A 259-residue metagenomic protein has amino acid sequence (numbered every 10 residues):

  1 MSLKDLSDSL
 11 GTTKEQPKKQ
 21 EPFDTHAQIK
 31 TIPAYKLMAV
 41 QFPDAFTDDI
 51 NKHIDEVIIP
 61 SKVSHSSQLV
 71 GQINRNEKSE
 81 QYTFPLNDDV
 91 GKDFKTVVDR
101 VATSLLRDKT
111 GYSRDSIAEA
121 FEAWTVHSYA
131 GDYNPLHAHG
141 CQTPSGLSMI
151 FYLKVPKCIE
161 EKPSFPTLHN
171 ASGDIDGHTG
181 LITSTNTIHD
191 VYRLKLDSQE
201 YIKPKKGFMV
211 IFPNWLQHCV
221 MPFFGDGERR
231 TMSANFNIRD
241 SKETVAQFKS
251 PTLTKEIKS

Functional and structural regions predicted by a protein language model:
L3-R114, G131-P135, I175: Non-heme Fe(II)/2-oxoglutarate
Q20-K30, K36, V40, W124 (+3 more regions): Non-catalytic cap/lid and distal C-terminal segments of serine-dependent acyl enzymes
M38, A123, L147-M149, R230-A234: Hydrophobic residues positioned within well-ordered beta-strands of beta-sheet architectures
P43, Y152-K154, N235-R239: Solvent-exposed residues in well-ordered beta-strands and their adjoining turns, especially edge/terminal strands
G111-A123: A short coil-to-beta-strand element that immediately follows conserved catalytic motifs
A120, P144, S148, W215: Short, well-structured alpha-helical interface segments that form or flank functional binding sites
V126-M209, G227-E228, V245: Catalytic core of non-heme Fe(II) oxygenases with the double-stranded beta-helix
T187-S259: Catalytic core of Fe(II)/2-oxoglutarate
